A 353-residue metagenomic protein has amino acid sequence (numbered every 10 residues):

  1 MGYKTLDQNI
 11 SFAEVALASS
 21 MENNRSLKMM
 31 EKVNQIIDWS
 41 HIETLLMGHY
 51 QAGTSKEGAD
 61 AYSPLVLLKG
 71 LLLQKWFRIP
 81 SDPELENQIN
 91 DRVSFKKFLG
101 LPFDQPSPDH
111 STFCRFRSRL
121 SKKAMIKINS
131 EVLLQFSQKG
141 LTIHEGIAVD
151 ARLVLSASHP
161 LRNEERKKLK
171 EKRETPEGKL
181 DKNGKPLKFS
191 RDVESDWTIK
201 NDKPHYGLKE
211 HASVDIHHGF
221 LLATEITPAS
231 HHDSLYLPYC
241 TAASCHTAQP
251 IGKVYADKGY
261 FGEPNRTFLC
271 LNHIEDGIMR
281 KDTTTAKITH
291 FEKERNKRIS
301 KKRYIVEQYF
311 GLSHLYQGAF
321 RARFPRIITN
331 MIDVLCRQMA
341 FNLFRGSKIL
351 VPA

Functional and structural regions predicted by a protein language model:
M1-S40, T44-M47, P352-A353: Charged, often Cys/His-bearing segments associated with DNA-binding zinc-finger transcription factors
H41-K56, G318-A322: Short amphipathic alpha-helical segments and their helix-coil junctions
A52-A61, L65-K69, L73-V132: Basic, low-complexity intrinsically disordered segments
G58-Y62, Y255-E263, T283-T284: Acidic, metal-coordinating catalytic cores used for nucleic-acid/nucleotide bond scission and strand-transfer chemistry
N87-N90, L99, P108-N272, Q338: Polybasic low-complexity intrinsically disordered regions
L235, T285-E292: Short, charged, surface-exposed secondary-structure boundary motifs
N272-R280: Short hydrophobic/aromatic-enriched beta-strand-loop microsegments
E292-A353: Basic, amphipathic alpha-helical segments enriched in Lys/Arg and hydrophobic/aromatic residues
